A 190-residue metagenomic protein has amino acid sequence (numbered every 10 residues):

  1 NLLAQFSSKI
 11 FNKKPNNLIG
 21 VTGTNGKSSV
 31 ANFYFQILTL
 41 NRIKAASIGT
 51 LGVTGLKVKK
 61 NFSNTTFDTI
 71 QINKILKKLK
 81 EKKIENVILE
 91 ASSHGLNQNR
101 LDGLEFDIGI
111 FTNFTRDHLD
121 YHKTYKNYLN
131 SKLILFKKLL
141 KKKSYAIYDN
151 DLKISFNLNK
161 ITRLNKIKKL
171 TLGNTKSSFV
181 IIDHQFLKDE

Functional and structural regions predicted by a protein language model:
N1-G20, S29-A46, K176-I182: Short, basic phosphate-binding NTP loop
L2-A4, F67-I70, L89-H94, K126-N130 (+1 more regions): Short gly/ser/thr-rich secondary-structure transition/capping motifs
F6, V21, I48, I72 (+5 more regions): Residue-level signal for inorganic ion chemistry
A31-F35, L76, N159: A generic structural signal for short, well-ordered alpha-helical segments in conserved domains
R42-K57, S92: Short beta-strand-centered segment that lines the nucleotide-binding/catalytic pocket of NTP-utilizing
K59-D68, D117-H122: Flexible beta-alpha connector loops of hexameric P-loop NTPases
S63-S92: Conserved nucleotide-sensing/catalytic segment adjacent to the nucleotide-binding pocket in NTP-handling enzymes
K80-E85, N97, E105-E190: Acidic, Mg2+-coordinating active-site environments of NTP-dependent enzymes
